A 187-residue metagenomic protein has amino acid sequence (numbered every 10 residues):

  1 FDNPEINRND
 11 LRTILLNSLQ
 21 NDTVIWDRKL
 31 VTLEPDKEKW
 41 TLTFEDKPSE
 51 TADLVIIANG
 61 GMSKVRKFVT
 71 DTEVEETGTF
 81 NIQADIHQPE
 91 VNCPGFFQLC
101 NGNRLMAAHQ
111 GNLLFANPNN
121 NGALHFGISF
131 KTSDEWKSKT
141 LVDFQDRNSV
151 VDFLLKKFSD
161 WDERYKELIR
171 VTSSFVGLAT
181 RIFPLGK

Functional and structural regions predicted by a protein language model:
F1-P89, W136-S138, V150-D152: Conserved N-terminal helical subregion
D2-N3, N7-R8, E45-P48, H87-G177: Conserved FAD/dinucleotide-binding core of flavoprotein oxidoreductases
G61-M62, Q110-G111, F183: Short beta->alpha connector loops
A179-K187: FAD-binding beta-loop-beta segment adjacent to the flavin cofactor pocket
